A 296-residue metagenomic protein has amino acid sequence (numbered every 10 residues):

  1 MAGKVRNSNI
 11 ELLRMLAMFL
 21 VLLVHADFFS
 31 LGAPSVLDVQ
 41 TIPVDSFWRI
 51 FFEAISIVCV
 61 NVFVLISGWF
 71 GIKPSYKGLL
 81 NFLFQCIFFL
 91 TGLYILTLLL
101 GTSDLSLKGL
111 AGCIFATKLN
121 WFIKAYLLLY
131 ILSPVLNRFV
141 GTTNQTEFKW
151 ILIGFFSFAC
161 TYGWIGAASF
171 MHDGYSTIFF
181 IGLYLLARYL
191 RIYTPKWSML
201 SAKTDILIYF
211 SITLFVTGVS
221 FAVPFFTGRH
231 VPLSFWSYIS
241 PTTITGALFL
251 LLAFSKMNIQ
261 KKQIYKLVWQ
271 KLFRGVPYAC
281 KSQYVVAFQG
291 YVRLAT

Functional and structural regions predicted by a protein language model:
M1-T296: Alpha-helical transmembrane segments and their immediate juxtamembrane cytosolic regions
